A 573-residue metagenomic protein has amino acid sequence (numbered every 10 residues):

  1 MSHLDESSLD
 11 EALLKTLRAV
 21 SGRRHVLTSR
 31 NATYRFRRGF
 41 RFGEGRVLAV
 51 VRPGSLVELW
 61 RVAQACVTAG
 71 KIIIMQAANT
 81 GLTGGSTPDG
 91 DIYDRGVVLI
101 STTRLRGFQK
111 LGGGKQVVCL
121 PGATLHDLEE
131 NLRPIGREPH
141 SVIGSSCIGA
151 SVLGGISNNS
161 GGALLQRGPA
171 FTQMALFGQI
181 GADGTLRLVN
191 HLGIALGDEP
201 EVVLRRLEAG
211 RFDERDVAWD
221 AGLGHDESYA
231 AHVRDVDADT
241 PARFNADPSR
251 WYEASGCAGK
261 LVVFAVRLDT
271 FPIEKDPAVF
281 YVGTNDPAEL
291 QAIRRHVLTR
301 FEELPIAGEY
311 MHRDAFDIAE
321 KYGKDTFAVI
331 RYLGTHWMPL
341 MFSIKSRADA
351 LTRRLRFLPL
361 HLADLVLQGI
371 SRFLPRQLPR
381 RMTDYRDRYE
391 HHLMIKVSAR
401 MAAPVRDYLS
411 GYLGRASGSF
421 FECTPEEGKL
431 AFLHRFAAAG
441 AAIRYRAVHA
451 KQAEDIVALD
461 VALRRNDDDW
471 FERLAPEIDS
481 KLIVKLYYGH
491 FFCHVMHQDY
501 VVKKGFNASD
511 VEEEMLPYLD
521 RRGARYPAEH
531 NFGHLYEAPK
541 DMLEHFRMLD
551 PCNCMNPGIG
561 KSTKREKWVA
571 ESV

Functional and structural regions predicted by a protein language model:
M1-L27: A charged N-terminal "starter" segment
L4-E6, G39-L48, K71, Q76-A78 (+3 more regions): Conserved glycine-rich FAD pyrophosphate-binding loop
V26-R30, R52-P53, I73-A77, G84 (+9 more regions): General beta-strand structural signal in soluble alpha/beta enzymes
N31-L105, C119, P139-V142: Glycine-rich N-terminal segment of FAD-binding domains in flavoprotein oxidoreductases, spanning the beta-loop-helix
P88-H126, P139, A163-R167, T185-L186 (+1 more regions): Glycine-/small-residue-rich beta-strand-loop submotif within the FAD-binding core of flavoenzymes
H126, R133-E289, V573: FAD-binding subdomain of flavoenzyme oxidoreductases
A150-S157, E309-D325, K429-H434, N531-E544: Short, conserved secondary-structure transition motifs
R267, A278-N285, E289-R381, H391-M394 (+3 more regions): C-terminal cap/substrate-recognition region of VAO/PCMH-type FAD-linked oxidoreductases
